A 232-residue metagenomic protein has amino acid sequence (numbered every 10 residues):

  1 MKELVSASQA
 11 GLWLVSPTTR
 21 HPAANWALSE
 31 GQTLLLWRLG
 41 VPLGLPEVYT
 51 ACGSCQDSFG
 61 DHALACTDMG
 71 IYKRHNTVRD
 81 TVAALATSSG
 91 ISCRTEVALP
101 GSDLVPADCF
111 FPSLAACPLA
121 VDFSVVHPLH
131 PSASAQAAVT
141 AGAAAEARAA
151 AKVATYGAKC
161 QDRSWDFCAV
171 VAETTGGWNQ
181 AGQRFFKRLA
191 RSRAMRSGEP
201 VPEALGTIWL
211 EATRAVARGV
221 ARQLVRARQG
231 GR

Functional and structural regions predicted by a protein language model:
M1-S54, G70, A84, S88 (+4 more regions): Non-catalytic C-terminal interaction segments of nucleic acid-processing enzymes
D57-G60, N76, D80, A150: Conserved structured core elements
S58, S92, P118-A120: Hydrophobic "anchor" residues on beta-strands that sit immediately upstream of conserved functional sites
S58-M69, A137: A short, surface-exposed helix-loop junction/capping segment
L64-P100: Acidic-basic catalytic patches of nuclease active cores, encompassing PD-(D/E)XK and other metal-cofactor nuclease
R74, V78, V121-V126: Short low-complexity stretches enriched in small and charged residues
A98, F110, S124-V126: Anionic group-transfer/hydrolysis microenvironments
